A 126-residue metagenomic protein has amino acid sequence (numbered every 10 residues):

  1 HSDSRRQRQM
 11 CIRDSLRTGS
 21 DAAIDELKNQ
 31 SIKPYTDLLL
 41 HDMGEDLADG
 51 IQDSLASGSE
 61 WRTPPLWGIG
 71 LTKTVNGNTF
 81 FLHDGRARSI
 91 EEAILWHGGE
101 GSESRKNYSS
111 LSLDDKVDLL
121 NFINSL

Functional and structural regions predicted by a protein language model:
H1-D14: Single conserved hydrophobic/aromatic residue that forms the stacking wall/gate of nucleotide- or nucleobase-binding
D3, D37, D42, D46-D49 (+2 more regions): Acidic side chains
R5-R6, E60-R62, N76: Short, well-ordered loop/turn elements at secondary-structure boundaries
R13-T63: A motif-centric signal for short, conserved binding hotspots located in accessible loops or intrinsically disordered
S54, G70-K73, F81: C-terminal lobe and pocket-closing loops of periplasmic/extracytoplasmic Venus-flytrap solute-binding proteins
S59-R62, F81-L126: C-terminal capping alpha-helices of c-type cytochrome domains
K73-N76, S102-E103: Short, solvent-exposed loop/turn elements at domain surfaces
